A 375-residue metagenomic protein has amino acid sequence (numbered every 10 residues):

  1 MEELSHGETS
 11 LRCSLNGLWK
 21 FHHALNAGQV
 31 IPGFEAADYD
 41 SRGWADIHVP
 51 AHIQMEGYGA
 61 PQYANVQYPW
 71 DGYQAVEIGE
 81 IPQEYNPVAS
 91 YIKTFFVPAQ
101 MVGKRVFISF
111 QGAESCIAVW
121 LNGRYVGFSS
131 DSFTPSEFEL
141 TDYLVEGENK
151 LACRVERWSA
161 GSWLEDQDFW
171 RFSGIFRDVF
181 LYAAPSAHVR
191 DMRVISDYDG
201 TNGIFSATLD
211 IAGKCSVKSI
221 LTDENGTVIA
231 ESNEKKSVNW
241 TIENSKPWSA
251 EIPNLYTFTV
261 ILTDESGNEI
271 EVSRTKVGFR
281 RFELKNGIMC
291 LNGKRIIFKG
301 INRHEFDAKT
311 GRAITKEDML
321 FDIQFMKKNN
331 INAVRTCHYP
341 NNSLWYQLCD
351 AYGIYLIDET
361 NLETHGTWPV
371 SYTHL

Functional and structural regions predicted by a protein language model:
S5, K20-N26, H52, E56-P61 (+5 more regions): Accessory beta-strand-rich segments of carbohydrate-active enzymes
V106, G203-A207: Structural beta-strand segments of beta-rich domains
G123, V179, Y256, G293 (+1 more regions): Conserved, mostly hydrophobic/aromatic
F176-R193, F279-R295: Low-complexity, Pro/Ser/Thr- and charge-rich linker/hinge segments at domain boundaries
K214-E283: Extended acidic/polar, glycine-enriched regions that form or flank non-catalytic beta-rich accessory modules
I261-T263, G267-M326: N-terminal carbohydrate-binding accessory modules
I331-W368: Aromatic-lined substrate-binding rim segments of carbohydrate-active enzymes
T373-H374: Conserved small/polar residues in nucleotide/adenosyl-binding loops
